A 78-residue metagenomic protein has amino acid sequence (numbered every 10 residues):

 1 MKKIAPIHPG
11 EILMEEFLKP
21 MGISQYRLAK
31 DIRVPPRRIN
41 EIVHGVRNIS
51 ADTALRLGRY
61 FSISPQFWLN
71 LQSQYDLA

Functional and structural regions predicted by a protein language model:
M1-I23, N70: A short, Lys/Arg-rich alpha-helix, primarily the initiator
P20, D31, Y60: Residues within the alpha-helical elements of helix-turn-helix
I23-E41: Short alpha-helical DNA-recognition segment
E41, G45, Q74: Alpha-helical DNA-recognition elements
V46-R59: Short, basic-rich loop-to-helix N-cap that marks the start of a DNA-contacting helix
F67-A78: Short, charged recognition helix plus adjacent turn of helix-turn-helix-like nucleic-acid-binding domains
